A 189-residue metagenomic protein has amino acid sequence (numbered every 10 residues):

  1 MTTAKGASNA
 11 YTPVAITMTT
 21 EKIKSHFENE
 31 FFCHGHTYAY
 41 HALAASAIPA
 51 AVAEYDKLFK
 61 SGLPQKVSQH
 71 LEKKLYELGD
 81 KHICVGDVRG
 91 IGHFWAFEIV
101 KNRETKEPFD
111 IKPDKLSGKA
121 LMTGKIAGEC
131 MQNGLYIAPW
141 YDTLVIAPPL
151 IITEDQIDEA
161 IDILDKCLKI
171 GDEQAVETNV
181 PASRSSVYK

Functional and structural regions predicted by a protein language model:
M1-K189: Conserved N-terminal phosphate-binding loop of PLP-dependent enzymes in the Aspartate aminotransferase
